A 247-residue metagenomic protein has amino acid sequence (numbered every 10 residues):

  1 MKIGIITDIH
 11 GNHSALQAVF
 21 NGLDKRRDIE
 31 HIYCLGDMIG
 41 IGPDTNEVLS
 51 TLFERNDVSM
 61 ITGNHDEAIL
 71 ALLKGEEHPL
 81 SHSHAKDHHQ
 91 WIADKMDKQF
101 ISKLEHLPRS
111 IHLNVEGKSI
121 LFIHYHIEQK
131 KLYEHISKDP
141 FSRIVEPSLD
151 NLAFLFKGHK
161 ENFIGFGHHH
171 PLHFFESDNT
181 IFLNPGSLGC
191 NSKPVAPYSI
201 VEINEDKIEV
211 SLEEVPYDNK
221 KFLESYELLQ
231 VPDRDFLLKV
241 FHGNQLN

Functional and structural regions predicted by a protein language model:
M1-G4, H112-L121, S177-F182, I208: Beta-strand-turn-beta hairpins that frame and shape the catalytic cleft of phosphate-ester-processing enzymes
M1-V58, V231-R234: N-terminal active-site segment of His-dependent metallophosphoesterases
I6-T7, I32-D37, S59-N64, I123 (+2 more regions): Active-site neighborhood of phospho(di)ester-bond hydrolases with catalytic His/Asp-centered motifs
H10-A15, G40-G42, H65-L70, F163-E176 (+1 more regions): Active-site environment of divalent metal-dependent phosphoester hydrolases
R55-L113, K118, P140-K160: Active-site neighborhood of divalent metal-dependent phosphoester bond hydrolases
S110-K138: Divalent-metal (Mg2+/Mn2+/Ca2+)-assisted nucleotide/phosphate chemistry catalytic cores
E134-L183, C190: A contiguous binding-surface segment within folded domains or other stable secondary-structure elements
F175-N247: Acidic, His/Gly-rich catalytic cores of divalent-metal-dependent hydrolytic chemistry
